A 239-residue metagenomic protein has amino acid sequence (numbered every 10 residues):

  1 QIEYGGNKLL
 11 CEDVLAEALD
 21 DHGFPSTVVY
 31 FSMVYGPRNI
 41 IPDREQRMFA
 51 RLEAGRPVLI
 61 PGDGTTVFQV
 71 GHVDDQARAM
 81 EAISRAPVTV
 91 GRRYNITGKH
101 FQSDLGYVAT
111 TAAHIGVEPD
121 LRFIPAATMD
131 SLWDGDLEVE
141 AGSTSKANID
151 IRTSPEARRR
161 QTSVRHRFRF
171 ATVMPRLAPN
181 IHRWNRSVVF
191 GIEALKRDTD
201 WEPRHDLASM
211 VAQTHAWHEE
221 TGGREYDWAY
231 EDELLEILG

Functional and structural regions predicted by a protein language model:
Q1-D13, P42-Q46, Q69-V70, F101 (+1 more regions): Short-chain dehydrogenase/reductase
C11-R38: Conserved beta-loop-beta element that borders a ligand/cofactor-binding pocket
P42-M48, P61-S84, G91-R92, G106: Substrate-positioning beta->alpha
F49-P61, H114-R122: A short C-terminal helix-loop "cap" of Rossmann-like NAD(P)-dependent dehydrogenase/epimerase domains
V67, W184-S187: Glycine/small-residue-rich pyrophosphate-binding loop that anchors the diphosphate of NDP-sugar donors
G71, Q102, F190, H205: Residue-level signal for the nucleotide or nucleotide-sugar donor/cofactor binding architecture
A82-N180, I192-A194, D198, A212 (+1 more regions): Mid/C-terminal beta-alpha module of Rossmann-like enzyme folds, strongest in SDR-family dehydrogenases/epimerases
D206-G239: Amphipathic terminal alpha-helices
